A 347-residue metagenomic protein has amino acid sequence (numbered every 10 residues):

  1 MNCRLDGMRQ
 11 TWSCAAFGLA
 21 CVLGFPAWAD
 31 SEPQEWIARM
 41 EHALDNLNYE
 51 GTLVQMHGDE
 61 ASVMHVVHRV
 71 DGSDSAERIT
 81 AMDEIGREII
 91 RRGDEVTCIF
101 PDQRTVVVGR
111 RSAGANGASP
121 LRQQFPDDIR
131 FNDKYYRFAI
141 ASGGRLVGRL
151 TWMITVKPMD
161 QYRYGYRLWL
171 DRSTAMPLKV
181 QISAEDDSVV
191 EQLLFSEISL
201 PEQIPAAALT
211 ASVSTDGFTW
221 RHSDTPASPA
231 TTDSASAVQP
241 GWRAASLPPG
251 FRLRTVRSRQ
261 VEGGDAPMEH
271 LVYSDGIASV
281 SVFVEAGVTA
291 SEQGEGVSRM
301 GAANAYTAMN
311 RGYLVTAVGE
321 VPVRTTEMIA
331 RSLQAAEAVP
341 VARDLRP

Functional and structural regions predicted by a protein language model:
N2-A15: Bacterial N-terminal signal peptides that target proteins for export
G24-P26: N-terminal signal peptide c-region/cleavage motif recognized by signal peptidases
D30-R104, K134-R172, M176-S183: N-terminal mature ectodomain segment of secretory-pathway/periplasmic proteins
F100-Q123: Acidic/charged, solvent-exposed loop-and-adjacent secondary-structure segments enriched in E/D, K/R, S/T, and G/P
T174-M176, D187-A206, T316-P347: Surface-exposed amphipathic alpha-helical segments
S183-Q192, S196, G294-V318: A short, surface-exposed interaction/processing loop segment used at functional sites
L194, E202-D233: Pro/Ala/Gly-rich low-complexity, hydrophilic intrinsically disordered segments
T219-R311, V323-M328: Short, solvent-exposed recognition patches
